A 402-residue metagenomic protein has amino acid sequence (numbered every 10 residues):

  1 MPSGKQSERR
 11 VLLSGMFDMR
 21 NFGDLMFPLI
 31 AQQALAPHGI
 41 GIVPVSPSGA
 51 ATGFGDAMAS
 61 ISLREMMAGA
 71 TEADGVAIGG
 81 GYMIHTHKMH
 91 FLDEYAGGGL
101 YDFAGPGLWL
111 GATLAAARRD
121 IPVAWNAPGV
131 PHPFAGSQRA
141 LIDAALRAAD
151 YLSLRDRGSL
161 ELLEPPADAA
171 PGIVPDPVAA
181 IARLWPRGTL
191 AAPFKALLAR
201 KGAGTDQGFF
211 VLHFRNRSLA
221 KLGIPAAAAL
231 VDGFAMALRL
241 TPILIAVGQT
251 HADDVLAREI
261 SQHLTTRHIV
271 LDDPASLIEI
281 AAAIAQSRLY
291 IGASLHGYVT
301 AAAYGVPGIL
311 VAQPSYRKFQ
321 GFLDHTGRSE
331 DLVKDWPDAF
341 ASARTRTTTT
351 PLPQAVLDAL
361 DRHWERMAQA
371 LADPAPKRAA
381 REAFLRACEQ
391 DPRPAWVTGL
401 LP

Functional and structural regions predicted by a protein language model:
M1-P402: Active-site anion-handling motifs in enzyme catalytic cores
